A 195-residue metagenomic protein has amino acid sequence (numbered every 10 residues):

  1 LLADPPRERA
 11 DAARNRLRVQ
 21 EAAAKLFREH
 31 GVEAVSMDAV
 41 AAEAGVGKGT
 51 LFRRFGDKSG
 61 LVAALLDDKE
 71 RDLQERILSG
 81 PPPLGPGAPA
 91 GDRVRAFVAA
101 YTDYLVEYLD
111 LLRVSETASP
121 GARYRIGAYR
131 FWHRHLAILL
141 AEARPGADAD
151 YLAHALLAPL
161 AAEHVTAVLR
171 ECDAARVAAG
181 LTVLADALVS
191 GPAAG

Functional and structural regions predicted by a protein language model:
L1-H30, A34-E43, G60-A63: Basic, helix-initiating cap at the start of DNA-binding domains
G45-F55: Short hydrophobic/aromatic patch on the recognition helix
V62-K69, Y108, L112: Alpha-helical DNA-contacting segments of helix-turn-helix folds
A64, L78-E107: Hydrophobic alpha-helical connector segments
Q74, D92, A96, D103-E107 (+3 more regions): Amphipathic alpha-helical packing segments from all-alpha helical-bundle domains
L78-P82, R113-A122: Short linear capping/connector segments at secondary-structure termini
Y104-E107, L111, I138, E142 (+2 more regions): Amphipathic C-terminal alpha-helical segment
